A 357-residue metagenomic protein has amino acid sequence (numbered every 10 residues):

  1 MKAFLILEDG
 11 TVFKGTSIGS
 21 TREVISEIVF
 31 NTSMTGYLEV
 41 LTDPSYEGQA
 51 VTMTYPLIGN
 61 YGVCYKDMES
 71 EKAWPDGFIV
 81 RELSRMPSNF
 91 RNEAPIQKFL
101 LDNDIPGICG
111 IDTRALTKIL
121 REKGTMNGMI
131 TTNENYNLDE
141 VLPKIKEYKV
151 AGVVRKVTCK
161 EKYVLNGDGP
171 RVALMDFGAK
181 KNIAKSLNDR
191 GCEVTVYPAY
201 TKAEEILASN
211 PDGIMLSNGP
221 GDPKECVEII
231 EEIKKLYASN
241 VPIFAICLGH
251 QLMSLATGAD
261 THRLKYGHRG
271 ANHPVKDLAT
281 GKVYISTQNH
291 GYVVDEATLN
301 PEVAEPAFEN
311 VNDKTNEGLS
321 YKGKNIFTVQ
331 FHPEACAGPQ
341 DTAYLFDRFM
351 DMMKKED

Functional and structural regions predicted by a protein language model:
M1-E204, A208-S209, P223, C336 (+1 more regions): RNA-binding accessory domains that recognize and position tRNA/RNA substrates
P106, R171, P242-F244, D260 (+1 more regions): Proline-centered loop/turn at the N-terminus of a beta-strand
D112, C247, H290, H332: Active-site glycine-centered loops adjacent to acidic/histidine catalytic or metal-binding residues that shape
G167-V172, T280-V283, Y321-I326: Beta-strand-turn-beta hairpins that frame and shape the catalytic cleft of phosphate-ester-processing enzymes
A208-L216: Short acidic/histidine-rich motifs immediately flanking catalytic phosphotransfer sites in two-component signaling
N218-I285, G291-V293, G338-K354: Cysteine-nucleophile active-site neighborhood
K282-G323, D357: Catalytic beta-strand/loop cores that center a nucleophilic Ser/Cys/Thr and support acyl-enzyme chemistry
G318-D357: A glycine-centered loop/beta-turn motif at secondary-structure junctions
